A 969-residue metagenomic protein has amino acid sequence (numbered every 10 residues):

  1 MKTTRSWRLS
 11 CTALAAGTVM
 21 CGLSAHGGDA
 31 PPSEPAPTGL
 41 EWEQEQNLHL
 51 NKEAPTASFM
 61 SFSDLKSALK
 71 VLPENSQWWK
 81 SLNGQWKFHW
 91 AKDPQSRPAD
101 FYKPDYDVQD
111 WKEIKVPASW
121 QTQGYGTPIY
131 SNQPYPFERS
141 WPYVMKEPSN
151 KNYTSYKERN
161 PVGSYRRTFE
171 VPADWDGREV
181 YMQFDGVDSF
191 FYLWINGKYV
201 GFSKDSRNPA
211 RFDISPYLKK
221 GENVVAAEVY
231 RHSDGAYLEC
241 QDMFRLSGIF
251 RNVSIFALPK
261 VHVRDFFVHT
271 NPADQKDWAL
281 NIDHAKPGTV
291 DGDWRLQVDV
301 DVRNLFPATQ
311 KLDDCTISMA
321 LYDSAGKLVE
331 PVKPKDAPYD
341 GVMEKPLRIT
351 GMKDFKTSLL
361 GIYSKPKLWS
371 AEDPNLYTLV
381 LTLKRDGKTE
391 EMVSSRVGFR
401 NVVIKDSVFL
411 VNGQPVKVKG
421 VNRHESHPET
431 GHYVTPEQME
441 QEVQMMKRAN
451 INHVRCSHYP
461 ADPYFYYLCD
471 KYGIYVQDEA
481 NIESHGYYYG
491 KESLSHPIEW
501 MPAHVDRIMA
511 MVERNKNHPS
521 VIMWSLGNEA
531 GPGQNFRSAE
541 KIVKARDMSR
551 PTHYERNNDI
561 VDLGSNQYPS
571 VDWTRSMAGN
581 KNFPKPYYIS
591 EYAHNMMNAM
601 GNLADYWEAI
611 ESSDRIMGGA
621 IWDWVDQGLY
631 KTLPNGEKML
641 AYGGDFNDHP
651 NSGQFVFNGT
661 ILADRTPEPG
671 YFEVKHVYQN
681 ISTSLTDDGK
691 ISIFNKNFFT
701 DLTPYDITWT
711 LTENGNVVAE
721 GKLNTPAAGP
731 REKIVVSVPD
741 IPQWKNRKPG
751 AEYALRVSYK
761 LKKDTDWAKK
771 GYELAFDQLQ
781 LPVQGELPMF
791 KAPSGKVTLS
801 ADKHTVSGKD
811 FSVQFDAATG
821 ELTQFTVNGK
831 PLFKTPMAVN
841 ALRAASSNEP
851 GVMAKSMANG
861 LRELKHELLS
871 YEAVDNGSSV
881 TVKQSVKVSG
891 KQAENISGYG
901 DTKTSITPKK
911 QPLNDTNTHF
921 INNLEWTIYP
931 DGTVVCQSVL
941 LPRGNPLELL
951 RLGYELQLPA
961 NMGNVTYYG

Functional and structural regions predicted by a protein language model:
D29-Q183, Y237-C240, L246-I249, G653-T666 (+3 more regions): Extended carbohydrate-recognition surfaces in non-catalytic/accessory domains of CAZymes and lectin-like proteins
A36, L72, H89, S119 (+8 more regions): Accessory beta-strand-rich segments of carbohydrate-active enzymes
E74-P98, K115, S119-Q123, R245 (+2 more regions): Substrate-binding clefts and catalytic carboxylate motifs of secreted carbohydrate-active enzymes
A118-V171, W175-Q183, D188-W194, G201-F202 (+7 more regions): Active-site-adjacent substrate/metal-binding segments within catalytic domains of carbohydrate-active enzymes
T122, S131, F137, W141 (+6 more regions): Beta-strand/loop-rich accessory regions of lumenal/periplasmic or secreted enzymes, predominantly carbohydrate-active
N132-W141, K146-S155, K204-S206, I214-D293 (+7 more regions): An acidic-aromatic loop/edge-strand motif
P334-S364, G715-P749: Intrinsically disordered, low-complexity Pro/Gly/Ser/Thr-rich segments with frequent PxxP/GP/PP motifs and embedded
V443-M446, H453-L662: Substrate-binding/catalytic cleft of secreted carbohydrate-active enzymes, primarily glycoside hydrolases
